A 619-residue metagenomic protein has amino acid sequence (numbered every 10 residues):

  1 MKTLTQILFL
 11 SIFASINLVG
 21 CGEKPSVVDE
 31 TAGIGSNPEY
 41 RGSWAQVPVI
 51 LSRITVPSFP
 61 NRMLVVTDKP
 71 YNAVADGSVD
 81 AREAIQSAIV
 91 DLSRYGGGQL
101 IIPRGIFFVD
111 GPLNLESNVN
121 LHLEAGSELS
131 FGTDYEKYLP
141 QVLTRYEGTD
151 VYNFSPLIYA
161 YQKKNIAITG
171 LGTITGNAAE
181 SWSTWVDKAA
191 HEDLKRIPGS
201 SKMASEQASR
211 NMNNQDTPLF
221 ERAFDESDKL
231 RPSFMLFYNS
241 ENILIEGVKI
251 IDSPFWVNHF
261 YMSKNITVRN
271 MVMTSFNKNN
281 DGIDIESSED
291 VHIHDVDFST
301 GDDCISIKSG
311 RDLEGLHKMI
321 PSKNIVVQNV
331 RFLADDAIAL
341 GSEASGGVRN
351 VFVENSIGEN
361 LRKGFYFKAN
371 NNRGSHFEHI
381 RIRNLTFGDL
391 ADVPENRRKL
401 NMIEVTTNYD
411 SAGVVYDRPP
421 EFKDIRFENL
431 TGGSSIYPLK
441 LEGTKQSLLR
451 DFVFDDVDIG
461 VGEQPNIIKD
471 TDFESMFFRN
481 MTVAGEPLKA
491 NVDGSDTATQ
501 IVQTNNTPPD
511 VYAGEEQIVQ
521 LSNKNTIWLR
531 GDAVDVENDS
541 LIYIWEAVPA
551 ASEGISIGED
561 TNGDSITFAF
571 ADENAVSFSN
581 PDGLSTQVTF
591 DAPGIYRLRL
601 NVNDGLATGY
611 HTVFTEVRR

Functional and structural regions predicted by a protein language model:
K2-Q6, L18-N120, E124-N239, E246 (+7 more regions): Extracellular "leader-to-stem" segments immediately downstream of a signal peptide or signal-anchor in secreted/lumenal
G97, V109-P112, G132-D134, F154 (+11 more regions): Short glycine/acidic-rich loop motifs that flank beta-strands on beta-rich extracellular proteins
A125-G126, K164-T173, E241-I251, K264-S275 (+7 more regions): Right-handed parallel beta-helix
T507-E515: Proline-enriched interdomain boundary motifs that mark the N-terminal boundary and often initiate the first structured
D532-E537, P549, D560, D604: Extracellular acidic, Ser/Thr/Pro-rich low-complexity tracts
V536-I544: Solvent-exposed loop segments of extracellular immunoglobulin-like
E546-L584: Low-complexity "stalk/linker" and mucin-like segments enriched in Ser/Thr/Pro/Ala/Gly
